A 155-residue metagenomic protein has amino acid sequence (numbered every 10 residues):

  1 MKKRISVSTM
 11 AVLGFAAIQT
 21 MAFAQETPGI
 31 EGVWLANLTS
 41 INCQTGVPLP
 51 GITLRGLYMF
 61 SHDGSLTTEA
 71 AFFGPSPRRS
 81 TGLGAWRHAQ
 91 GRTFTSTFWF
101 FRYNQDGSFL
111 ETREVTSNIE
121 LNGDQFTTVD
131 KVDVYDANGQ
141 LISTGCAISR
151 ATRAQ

Functional and structural regions predicted by a protein language model:
M1-T9: Bacterial N-terminal signal peptides that target proteins for export
S8-Q19: Bacterial N-terminal signal peptides
A22-E26: Boundary at the C-terminal end of the N-terminal hydrophobic targeting segment
T27-P48, G82-G84: Tryptophan-anchored aromatic micro-motifs
V47-T93, Q125: N-terminal glycine/threonine-rich, aromatic-flanked beta-hairpin/loop signature
G51-R55, R79-L83, L110-T116, T127-V129 (+1 more regions): Short, surface-exposed coil-to-beta transition loops
F94-T127: Acidic, glycine-rich flexible loop segments
V132-Q155: Edge beta-strand at a domain terminus
